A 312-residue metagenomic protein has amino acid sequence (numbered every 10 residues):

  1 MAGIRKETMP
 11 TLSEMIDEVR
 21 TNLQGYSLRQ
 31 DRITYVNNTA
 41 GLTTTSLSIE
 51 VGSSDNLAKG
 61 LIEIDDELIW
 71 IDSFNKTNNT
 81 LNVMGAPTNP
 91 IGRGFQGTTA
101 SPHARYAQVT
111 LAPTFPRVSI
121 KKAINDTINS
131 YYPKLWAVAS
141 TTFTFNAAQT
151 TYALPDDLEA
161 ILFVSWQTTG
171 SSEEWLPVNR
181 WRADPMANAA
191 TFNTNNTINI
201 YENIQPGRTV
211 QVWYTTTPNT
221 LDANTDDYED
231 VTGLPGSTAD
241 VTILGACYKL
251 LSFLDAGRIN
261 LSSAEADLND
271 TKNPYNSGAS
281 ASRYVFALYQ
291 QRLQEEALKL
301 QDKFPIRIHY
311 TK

Functional and structural regions predicted by a protein language model:
A2-T43, D55-T80, T99-K312: Glycine-enriched, solvent-exposed interface loops adjoining structured elements
T45-V51, F95-Q96: Short alpha-helix capping/helix-loop boundary micro-motifs
I49, I91, I161-S165: Generic beta-strand hydrophobic packing signal
S53, N75, G85-P87, F95: Disulfide-rich extracellular repeat modules and their boundaries
